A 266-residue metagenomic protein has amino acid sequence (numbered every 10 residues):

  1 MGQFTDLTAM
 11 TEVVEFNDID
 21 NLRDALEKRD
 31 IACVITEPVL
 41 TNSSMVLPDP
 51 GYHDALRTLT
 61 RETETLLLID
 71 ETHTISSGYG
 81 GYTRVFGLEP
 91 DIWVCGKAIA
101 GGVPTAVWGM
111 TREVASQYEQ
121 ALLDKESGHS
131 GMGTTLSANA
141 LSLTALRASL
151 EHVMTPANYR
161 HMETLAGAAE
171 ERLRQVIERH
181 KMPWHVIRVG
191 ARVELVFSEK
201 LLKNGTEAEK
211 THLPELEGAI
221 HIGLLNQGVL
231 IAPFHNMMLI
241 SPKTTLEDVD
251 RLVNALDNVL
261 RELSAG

Functional and structural regions predicted by a protein language model:
M1-G266: Conserved N-terminal phosphate-binding loop of PLP-dependent enzymes in the Aspartate aminotransferase
